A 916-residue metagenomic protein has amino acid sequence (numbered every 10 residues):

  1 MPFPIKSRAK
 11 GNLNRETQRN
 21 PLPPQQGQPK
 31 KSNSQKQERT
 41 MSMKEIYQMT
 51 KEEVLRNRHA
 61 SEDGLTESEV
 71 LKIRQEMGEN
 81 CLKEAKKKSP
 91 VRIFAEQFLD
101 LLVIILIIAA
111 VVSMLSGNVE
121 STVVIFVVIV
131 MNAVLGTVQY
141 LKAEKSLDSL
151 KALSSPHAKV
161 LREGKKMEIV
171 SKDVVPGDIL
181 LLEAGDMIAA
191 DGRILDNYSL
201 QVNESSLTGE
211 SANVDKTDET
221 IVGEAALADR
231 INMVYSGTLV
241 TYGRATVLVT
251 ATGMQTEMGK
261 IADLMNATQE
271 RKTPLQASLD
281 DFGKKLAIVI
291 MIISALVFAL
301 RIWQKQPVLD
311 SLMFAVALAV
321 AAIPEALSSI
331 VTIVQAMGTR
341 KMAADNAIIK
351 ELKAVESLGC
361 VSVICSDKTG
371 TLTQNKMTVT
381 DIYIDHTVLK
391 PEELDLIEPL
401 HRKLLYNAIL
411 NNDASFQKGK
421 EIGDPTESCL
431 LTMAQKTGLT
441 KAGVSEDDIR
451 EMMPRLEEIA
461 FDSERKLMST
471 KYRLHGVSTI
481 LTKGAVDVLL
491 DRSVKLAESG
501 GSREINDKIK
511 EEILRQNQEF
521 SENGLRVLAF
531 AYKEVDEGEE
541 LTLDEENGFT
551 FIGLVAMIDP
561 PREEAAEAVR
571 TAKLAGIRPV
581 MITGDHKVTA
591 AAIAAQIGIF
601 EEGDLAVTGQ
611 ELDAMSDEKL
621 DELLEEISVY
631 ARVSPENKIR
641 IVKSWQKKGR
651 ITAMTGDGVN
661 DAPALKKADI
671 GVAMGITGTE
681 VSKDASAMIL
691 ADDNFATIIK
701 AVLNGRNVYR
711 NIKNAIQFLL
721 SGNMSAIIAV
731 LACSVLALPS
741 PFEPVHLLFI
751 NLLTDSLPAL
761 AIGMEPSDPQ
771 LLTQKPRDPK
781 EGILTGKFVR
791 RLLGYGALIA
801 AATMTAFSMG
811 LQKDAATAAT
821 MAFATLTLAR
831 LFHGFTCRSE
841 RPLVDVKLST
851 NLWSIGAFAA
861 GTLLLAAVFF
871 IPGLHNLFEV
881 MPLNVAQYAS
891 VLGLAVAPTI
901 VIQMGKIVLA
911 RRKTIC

Functional and structural regions predicted by a protein language model:
P2-K10, N14-R19, K30-T773, I783-L784 (+4 more regions): Conserved cytosolic headpiece of P-type ATPases
L22: Cysteine-nucleophile amide-bond enzymes
T754, T820-G834: Generic alpha-helical transmembrane segments
D778-G796, A816-T817: Membrane-water interface at loop-to-transmembrane-helix junctions
F807-G810, D814: Long hydrophobic segments that form regular secondary structure
